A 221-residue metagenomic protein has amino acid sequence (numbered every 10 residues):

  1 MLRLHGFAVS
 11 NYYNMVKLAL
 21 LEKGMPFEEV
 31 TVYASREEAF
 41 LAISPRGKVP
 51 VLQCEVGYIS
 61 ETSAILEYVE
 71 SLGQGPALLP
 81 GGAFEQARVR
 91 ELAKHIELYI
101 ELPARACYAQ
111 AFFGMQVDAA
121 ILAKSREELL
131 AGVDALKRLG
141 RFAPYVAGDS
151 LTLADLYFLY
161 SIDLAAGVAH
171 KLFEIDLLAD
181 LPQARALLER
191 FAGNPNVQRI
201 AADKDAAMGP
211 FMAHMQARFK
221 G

Functional and structural regions predicted by a protein language model:
M1-G132, P144-V146, R218-F219: GST-like domain detector, emphasizing the conserved glutathione-binding G-site in the N-terminal thioredoxin-like
F7, L153, K204: Short, solvent-exposed turn/loop segments enriched in Gly/Ser/Thr/Pro and often Arg
N11-M15, Q183, N196: Conserved alpha-helical elements of sugar-nucleotide-dependent glycosyltransferases
A34-S35, L151, A206-A207: Positions that flank functional sites
A42, G193, A202: Phosphate-coordinating loops and pocket residues in cytosolic domains that bind phosphorylated ligands
L98-G193: GST-like fold's C-terminal all-alpha helical module
D203-G221: Acidic/histidine-enriched, glycine/proline-rich intrinsically disordered or flexible terminal extensions
